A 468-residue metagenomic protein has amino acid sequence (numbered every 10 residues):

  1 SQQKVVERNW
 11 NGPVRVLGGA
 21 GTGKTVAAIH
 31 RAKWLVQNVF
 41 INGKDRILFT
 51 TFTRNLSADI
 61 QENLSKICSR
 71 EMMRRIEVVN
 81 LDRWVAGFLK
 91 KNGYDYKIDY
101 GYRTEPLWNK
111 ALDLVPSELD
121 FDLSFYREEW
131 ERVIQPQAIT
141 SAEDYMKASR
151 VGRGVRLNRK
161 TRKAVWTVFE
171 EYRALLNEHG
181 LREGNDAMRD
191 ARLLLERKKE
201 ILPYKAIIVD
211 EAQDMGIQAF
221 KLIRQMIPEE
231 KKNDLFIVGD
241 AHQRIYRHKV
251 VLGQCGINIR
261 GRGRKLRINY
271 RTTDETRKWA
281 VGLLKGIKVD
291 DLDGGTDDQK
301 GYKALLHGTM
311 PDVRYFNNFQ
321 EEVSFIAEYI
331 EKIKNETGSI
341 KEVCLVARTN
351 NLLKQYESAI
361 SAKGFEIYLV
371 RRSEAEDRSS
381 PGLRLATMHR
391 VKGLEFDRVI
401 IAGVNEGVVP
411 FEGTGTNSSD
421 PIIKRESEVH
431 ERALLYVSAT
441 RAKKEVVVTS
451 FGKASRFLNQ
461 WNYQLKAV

Functional and structural regions predicted by a protein language model:
S1-R8: Pre-Walker A adenine-sensing motif
K4, L17-V36, N42-D45, F52-D95 (+11 more regions): Conserved helicase motor core of SF1/SF2 NTP-dependent helicases
P13: Walker A (P-loop) ATP-phosphate-binding motif of ABC ATPase nucleotide-binding domains
G93-T161: ATP-hydrolysis module of ASCE/P-loop NTPase motor domains, specifically the Walker B Asp-Glu catalytic pair
